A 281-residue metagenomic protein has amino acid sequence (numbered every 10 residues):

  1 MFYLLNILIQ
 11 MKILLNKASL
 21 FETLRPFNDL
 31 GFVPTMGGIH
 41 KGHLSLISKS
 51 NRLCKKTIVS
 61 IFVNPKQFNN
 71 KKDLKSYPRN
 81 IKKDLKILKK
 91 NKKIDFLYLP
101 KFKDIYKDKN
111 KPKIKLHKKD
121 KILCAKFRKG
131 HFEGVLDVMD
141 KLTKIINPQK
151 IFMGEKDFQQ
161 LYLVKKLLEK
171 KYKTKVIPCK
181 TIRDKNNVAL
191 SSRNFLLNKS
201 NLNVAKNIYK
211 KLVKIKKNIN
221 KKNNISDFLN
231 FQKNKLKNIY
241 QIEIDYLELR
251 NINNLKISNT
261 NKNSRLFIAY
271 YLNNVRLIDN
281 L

Functional and structural regions predicted by a protein language model:
F2-Q241, R250, N254, N274 (+1 more regions): Nucleotidyltransferase catalytic core that binds NTPs
Y246-L281: A C-terminal functional module that forms or caps the active site or interfaces directly with catalytic machinery
